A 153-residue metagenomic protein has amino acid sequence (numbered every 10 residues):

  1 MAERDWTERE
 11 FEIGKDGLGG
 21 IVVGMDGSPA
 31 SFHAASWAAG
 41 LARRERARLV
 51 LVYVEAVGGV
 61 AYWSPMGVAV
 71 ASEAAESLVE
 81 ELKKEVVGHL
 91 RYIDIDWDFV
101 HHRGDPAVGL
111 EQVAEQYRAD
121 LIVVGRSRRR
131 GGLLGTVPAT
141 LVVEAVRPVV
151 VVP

Functional and structural regions predicted by a protein language model:
M1-D16, G88-I122: Structural beta-alpha unit
E10-V68, I95, E144: Small/aliphatic-rich secondary-structure junction motif
V50-V52, D98-H102, V150: General small-molecule cofactor/ligand-binding pocket signal
Y53-V54, G125-S127, P153: Short secondary-structure boundary segments
M66-V70, Q116-R118, T140: Short, hinge-like loop/turn segments at secondary-structure boundaries
V68-E81: A short acidic, glycine-rich active-site loop that binds or catalyzes chemistry on phosphate/adenosine moieties
L121-E144: Glycine-rich, Arg-bearing micro-motifs that act as flexible, cationic patches
E144-P153: Short, acidic/small-residue loops that bind anionic groups at enzyme active sites
